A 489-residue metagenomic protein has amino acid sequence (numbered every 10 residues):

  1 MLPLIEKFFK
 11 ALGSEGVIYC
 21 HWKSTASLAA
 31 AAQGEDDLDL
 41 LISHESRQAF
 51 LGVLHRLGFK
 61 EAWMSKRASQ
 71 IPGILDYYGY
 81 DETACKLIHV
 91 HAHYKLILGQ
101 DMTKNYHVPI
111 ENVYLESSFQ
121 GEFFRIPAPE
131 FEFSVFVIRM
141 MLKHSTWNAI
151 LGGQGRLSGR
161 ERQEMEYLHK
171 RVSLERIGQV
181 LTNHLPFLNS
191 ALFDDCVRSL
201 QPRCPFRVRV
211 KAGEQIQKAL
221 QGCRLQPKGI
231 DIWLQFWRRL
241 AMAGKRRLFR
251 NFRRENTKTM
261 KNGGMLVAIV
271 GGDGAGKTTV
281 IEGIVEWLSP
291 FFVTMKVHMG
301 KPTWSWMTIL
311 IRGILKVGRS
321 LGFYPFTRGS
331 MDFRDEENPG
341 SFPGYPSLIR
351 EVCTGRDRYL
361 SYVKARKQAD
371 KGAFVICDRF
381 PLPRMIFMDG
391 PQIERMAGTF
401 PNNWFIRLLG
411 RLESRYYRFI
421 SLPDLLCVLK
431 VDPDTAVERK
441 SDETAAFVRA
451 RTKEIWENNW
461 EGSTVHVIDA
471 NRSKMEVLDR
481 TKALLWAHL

Functional and structural regions predicted by a protein language model:
M1-D36, I42-M265: Conserved NTP-donor binding/palm subdomain of two-metal-ion nucleotidyltransferases/polymerases, i.e., the charged
E214, K218-R238, V428, P433-L489: NTP-dependent small-molecule kinase module
G272: P-loop (Walker A) phosphate-binding loop of NTP-binding proteins
K277: Conserved lysine of the Walker
V280: Hydrophobic positions on the alpha1 helix immediately C-terminal to the Walker A/P-loop
P290-M307: Short beta-strand-centered segment that lines the nucleotide-binding/catalytic pocket of NTP-utilizing
P302-P401: ATP-dependent small-molecule kinase phosphotransfer cores that center on conserved nucleotide phosphate-binding segments
R379-E457: A glycine- and Lys/Arg-enriched "phosphate-lid" helix/loop adjacent to the NTP-binding pocket of small-molecule kinases
